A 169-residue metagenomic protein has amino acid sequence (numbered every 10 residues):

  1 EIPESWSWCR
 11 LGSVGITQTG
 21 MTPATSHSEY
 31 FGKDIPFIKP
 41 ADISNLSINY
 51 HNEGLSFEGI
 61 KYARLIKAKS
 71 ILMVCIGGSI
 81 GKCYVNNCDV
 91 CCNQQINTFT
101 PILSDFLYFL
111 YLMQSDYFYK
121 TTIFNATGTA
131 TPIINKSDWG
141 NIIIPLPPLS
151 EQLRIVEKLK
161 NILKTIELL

Functional and structural regions predicted by a protein language model:
E1-M21, P145-E157, N161-L169: Non-catalytic DNA-recognition/assembly elements of restriction-modification systems
I2-S13, C83, L103-D105, Y111-M113 (+2 more regions): Catalytic cores of nucleotide-enabled group-transfer and carboxylate-activating enzymes in metabolic and assembly-line
G12-H27, A41-A68, C88: Sequence-specific dsDNA recognition surfaces
I38-P40, A63, K69, C83 (+2 more regions): C-terminal structured domain segments across diverse proteins
M73-V74: A generic structural signal for residues embedded in beta-strands
G77-G78, K160: Short, surface-exposed secondary-structure boundary micro-motifs
I80-N86: Short, Lys/Arg- and Gly-enriched loop/turn segments at beta-strand edges
V90-N97, G128-L146: A short glycine-rich beta-alpha junction/loop motif
